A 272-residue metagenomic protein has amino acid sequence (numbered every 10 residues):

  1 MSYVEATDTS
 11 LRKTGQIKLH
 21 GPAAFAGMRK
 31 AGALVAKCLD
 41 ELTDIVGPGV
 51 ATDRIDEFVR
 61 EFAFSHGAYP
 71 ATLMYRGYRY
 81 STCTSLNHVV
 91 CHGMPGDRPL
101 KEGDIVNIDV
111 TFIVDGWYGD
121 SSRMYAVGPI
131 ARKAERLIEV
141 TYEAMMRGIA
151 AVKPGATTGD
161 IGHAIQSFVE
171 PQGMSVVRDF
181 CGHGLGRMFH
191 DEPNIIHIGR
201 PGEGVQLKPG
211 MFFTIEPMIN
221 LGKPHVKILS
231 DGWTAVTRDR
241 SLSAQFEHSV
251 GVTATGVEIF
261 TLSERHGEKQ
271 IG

Functional and structural regions predicted by a protein language model:
M1-G272: Active-site neighborhoods and metal-handling regions in enzymes and metal-associated proteins
